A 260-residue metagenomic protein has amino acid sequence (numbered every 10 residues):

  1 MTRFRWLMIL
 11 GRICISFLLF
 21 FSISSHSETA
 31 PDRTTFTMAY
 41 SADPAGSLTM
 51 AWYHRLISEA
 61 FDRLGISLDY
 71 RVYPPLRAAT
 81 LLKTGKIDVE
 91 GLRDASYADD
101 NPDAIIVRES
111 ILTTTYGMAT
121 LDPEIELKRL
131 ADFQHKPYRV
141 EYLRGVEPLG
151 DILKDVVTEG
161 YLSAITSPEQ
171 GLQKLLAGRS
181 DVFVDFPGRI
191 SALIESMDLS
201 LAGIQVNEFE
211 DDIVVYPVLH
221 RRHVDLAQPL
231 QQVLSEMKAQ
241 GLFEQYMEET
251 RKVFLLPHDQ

Functional and structural regions predicted by a protein language model:
E28-D103, A164-I165, L230, E249-T250: Extracytoplasmic small-molecule ligand-binding "clamshell" domains of the periplasmic binding protein/Venus flytrap
P31-S47, L130-P148: Short loop->beta-strand "edge-of-pocket" segments that line small-molecule binding or catalytic clefts across diverse
H54-R63, P123-L127, A131-R139, Y216-E249 (+1 more regions): Extended ligand-binding regions for polar small-molecule ligands
S67, R144-G160, S235-Q260: Ligand-binding clefts/hinges and TM-proximal coupling segments of bilobed small-molecule sensing domains
R71-H135, R144-P148, E208-F209: Acidic, polar ligand-binding/catalytic clefts
L76-D88, D155, P168-R189, S196-M197: Short helices/loops that flank or line small-molecule/ion binding pockets
T80, L92-P102, D181-E210: A ligand-binding cleft/hinge motif common to bilobed small-molecule-binding domains
L112-G117, E195-L234, F254-D259: Periplasmic-binding protein-like
